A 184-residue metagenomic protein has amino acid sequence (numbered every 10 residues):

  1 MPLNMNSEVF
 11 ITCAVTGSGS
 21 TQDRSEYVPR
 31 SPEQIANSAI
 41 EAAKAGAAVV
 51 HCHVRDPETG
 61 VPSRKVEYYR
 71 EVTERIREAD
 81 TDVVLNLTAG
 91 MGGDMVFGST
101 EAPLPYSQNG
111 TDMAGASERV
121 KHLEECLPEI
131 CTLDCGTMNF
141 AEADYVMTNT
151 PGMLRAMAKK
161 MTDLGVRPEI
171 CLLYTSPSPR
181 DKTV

Functional and structural regions predicted by a protein language model:
P2-Y27, F97-A102, T132-N139: N-terminal small/glycine-rich loop or linker at the start of catalytic domains across soluble metabolic enzymes
I11-C13, V50-C52, L85-A89, C131-L133 (+1 more regions): Hydrophobic faces of well-ordered beta-strands that scaffold small-molecule active sites in alpha/beta enzyme cores
G19-Q34, P105-M113, A143: Active-site mouth loops of central-metabolism enzymes
I35, H53, C131, D181: Conserved, mostly hydrophobic/aromatic
V49-Y69: Glycine-rich, proline-tolerant flexible connector loops at the mouths of alpha/beta enzymes
P62-L87, M157: Alpha-helix-loop-beta-strand connector modules within alpha/beta enzyme cores
R77-V146: Active-site beta->alpha loop and helix N-cap motifs at the rims of alpha/beta catalytic domains
Y174-P177, D181-V184: Single conserved hydrophobic/aromatic residue that forms the stacking wall/gate of nucleotide- or nucleobase-binding
